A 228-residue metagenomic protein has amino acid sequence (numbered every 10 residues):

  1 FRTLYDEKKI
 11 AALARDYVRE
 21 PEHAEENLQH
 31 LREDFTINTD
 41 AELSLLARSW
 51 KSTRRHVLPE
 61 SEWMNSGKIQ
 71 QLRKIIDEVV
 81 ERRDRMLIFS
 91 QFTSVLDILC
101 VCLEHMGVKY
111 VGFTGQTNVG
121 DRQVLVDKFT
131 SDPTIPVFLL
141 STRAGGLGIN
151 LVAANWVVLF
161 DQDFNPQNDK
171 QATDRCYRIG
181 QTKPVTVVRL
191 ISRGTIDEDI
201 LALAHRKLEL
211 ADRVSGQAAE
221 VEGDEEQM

Functional and structural regions predicted by a protein language model:
F1-V111, Q116-G145, Q181-M228: Non-catalytic helical/coil scaffold and regulatory linker elements that flank RecA-like P-loop NTPase motors
L99-V101, I149-A153, K170-Q171, L201: Short amphipathic alpha-helical segments
A144, D163-F164: Flexible, active-site-proximal loop/turn residues at the rims of small-molecule/cofactor binding pockets and catalytic
I149-Q162, P184-L190: A short beta-strand element within the Helicase C-terminal
D161, D174-R175, R189, D197: Acidic active-site catalytic centers that drive phospho-/nucleotidyl reactions and related ester hydrolyses
D161-D163, D169, M228: Long, contiguous C-terminal modules that act as interaction/assembly or targeting platforms
N165-T186, A204: Conserved SF2 helicase motif VI
